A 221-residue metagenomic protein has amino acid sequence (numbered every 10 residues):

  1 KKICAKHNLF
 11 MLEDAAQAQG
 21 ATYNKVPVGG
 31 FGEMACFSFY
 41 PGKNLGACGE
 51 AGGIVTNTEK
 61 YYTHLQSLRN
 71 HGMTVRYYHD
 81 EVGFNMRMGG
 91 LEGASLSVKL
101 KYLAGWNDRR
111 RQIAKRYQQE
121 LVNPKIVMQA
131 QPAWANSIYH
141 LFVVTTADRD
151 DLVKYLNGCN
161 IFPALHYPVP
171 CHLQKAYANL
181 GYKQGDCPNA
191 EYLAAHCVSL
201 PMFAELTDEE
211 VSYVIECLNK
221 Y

Functional and structural regions predicted by a protein language model:
K1-K2, N24-V28, A51-G52, V214-I215: Short, glycine/charged-enriched secondary-structure capping and boundary segments
K1-K25, T58: Catalytic PLP-binding core of fold-type I/II PLP enzymes
K2-I3, P27-F31, G181-Q184: Short, hinge-like loop/turn segments at secondary-structure boundaries
C4, M11-A15, F39, G52 (+4 more regions): Hydrophobic packing within well-folded, soluble alpha/beta domains
N8-F10, P27, M34, F162: Proline-centered loop/turn at the N-terminus of a beta-strand
Q17-Q19, L45-G46, K115: Short gly/pro/ser/thr-enriched loop/turn and capping motifs at secondary-structure boundaries
T22, N57-Y221: PLP-dependent aminotransferase class I/II
G30-S67, M73, G90: Active-site PLP attachment segment
